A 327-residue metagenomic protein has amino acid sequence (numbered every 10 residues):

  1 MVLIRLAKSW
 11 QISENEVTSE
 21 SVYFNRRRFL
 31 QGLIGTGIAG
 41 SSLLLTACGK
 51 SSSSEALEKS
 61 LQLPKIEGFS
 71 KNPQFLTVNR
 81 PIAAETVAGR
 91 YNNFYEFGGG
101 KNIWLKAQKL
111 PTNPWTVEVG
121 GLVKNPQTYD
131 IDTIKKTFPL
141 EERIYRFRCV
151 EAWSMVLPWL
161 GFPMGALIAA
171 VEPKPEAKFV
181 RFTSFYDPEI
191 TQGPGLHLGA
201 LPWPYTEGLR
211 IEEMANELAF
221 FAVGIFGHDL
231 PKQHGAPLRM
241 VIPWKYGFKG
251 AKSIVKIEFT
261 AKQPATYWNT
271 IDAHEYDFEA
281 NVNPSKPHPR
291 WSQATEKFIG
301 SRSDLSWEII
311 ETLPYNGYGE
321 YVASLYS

Functional and structural regions predicted by a protein language model:
M1-N25, G35-S42, K50: N-terminal secretory signal peptides
Q11, G37, S42-L43, N79 (+2 more regions): Glycine-centered secondary-structure boundary/capping sites
T18-F24, L44-V87: C-terminal segment of N-terminal export signals and the immediately downstream linker at the start of the mature
L30-G37, S42, T46, G165-A169 (+2 more regions): Short, well-ordered alpha-helical packing segments
A39-G40, A47, W104, K174: Generic macromolecular interface patches on structured domains
L63-S327: Structured, non-membrane catalytic/scaffold regions adjacent to prosthetic-group chemistry
